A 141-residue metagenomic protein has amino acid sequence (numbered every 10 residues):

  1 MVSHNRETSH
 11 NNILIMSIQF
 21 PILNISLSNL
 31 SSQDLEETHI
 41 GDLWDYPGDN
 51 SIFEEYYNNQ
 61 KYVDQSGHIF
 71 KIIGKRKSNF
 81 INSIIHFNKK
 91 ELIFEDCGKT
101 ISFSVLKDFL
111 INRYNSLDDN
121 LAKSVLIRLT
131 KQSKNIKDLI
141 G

Functional and structural regions predicted by a protein language model:
M1, N12-M16, L139-G141: Short intrinsically disordered terminal tails
N12-E36: Short, extreme N-terminal segment that most often corresponds to the first beta-strand
L30-Q65: Short, flexible N-terminal segments of the mature chain
Y57-G141: Low-complexity intrinsically disordered segments
